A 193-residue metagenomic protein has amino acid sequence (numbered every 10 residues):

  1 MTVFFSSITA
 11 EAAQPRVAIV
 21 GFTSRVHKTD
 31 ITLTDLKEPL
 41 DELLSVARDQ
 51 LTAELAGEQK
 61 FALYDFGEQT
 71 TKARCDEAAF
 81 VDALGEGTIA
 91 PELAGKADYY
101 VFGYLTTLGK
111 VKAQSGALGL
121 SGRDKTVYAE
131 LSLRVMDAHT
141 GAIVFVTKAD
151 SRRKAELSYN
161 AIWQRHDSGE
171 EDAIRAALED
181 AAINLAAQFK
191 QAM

Functional and structural regions predicted by a protein language model:
M1-S6: Bacterial N-terminal signal peptides
I8, A12-T29, A94, K110 (+1 more regions): C-terminal/domain-edge helix-coil "capping" segments
P15-R16, F22-T107, M136-V146, D180 (+1 more regions): N-terminal segment of the mature soluble domain
V81-A83, G122-K125: Hydrophobic alpha-helical segments, principally membrane-spanning helices and signal/leader peptides
A113-Q114: Conserved phosphate-binding catalytic cores of ATP/NTP-utilizing and phosphoryl-transfer enzymes
A117-S121: Extracellular loop and loop/strand-boundary signature of outer-membrane beta-barrel proteins
